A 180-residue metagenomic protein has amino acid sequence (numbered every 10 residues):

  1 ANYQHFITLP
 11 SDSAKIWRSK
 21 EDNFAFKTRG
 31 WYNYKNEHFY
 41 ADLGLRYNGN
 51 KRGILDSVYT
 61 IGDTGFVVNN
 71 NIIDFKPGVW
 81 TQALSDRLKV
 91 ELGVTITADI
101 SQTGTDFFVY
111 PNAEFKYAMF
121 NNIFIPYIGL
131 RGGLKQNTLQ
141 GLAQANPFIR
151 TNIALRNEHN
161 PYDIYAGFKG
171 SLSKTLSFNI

Functional and structural regions predicted by a protein language model:
A1-H5, A41-G49, L92-A98, F115 (+2 more regions): Transmembrane beta-barrel strands of outer-membrane/channel proteins
A1-R46: Outer-membrane beta-barrel domain signature, strongest for Gram-negative TonB-dependent receptors and also present
T8-W17, K51-V68, Q102-V109, T138-A145: Outer-membrane beta-barrel translocator domains and adjoining extracellular loop/strand segments of Gram-negative
D12-R18, R29-W31, D63-N69, W80 (+3 more regions): Outer-membrane beta-barrel proteins
R18-F26, N69-F75, T105-P111, E158-I164: Residues that define the transmembrane beta-barrel architecture of outer-membrane proteins
F26-Y34, L45, P77-A83, I96 (+2 more regions): Residues on the lipid-exposed face of transmembrane beta-strands in outer-membrane beta-barrel proteins
Y34-A41, K51, S85-L92, N122-P126 (+1 more regions): Repeated loop/turn-to-beta-strand initiation elements of outer-membrane beta-barrel proteins
L139-I180: Outer-membrane beta-barrel signature, preferentially recognizing the C-terminal barrel domain of Gram-negative
